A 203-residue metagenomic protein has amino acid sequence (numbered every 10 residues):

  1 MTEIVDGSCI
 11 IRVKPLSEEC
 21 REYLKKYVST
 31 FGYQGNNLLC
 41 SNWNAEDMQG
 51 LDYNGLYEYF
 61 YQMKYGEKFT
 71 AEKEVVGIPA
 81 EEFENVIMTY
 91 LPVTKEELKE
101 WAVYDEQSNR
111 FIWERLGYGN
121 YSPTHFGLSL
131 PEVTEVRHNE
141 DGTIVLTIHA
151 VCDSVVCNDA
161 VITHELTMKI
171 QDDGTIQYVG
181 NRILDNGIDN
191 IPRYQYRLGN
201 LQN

Functional and structural regions predicted by a protein language model:
M1-N203: Mature, Sec-exported extracytoplasmic domains of Gram-positive
